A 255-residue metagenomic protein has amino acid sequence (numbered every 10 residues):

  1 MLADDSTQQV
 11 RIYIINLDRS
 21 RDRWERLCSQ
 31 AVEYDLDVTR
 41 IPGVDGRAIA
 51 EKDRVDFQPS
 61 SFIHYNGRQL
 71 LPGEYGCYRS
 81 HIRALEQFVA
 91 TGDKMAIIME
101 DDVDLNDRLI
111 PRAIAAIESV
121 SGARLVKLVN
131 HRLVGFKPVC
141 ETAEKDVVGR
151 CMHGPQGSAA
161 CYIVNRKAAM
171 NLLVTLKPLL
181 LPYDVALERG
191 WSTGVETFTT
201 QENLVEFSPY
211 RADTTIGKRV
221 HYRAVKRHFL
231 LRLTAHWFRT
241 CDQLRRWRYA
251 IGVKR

Functional and structural regions predicted by a protein language model:
M1-M99, V103-R255: An acidic/histidine-cluster motif and surrounding catalytic segment that typifies divalent-metal-assisted enzyme active
